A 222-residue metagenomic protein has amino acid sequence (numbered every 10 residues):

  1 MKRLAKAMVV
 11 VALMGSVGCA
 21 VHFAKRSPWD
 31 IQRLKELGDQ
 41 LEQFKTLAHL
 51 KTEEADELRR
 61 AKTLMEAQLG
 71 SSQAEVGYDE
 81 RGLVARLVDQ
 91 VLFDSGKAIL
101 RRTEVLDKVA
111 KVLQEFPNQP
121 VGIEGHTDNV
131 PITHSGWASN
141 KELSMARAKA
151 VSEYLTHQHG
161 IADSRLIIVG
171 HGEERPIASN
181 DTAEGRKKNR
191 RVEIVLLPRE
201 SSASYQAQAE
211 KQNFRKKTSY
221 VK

Functional and structural regions predicted by a protein language model:
M1-M8: Bacterial N-terminal signal peptides that target proteins for export
G15-G18: C-terminal motif of bacterial Sec signal peptides marking the signal peptidase cleavage site
F23-P120, P198-K222: Periplasmic peptidoglycan-binding/tethering modules of Gram-negative envelope proteins
I99-R101, T127-Y205, E210-K222: Periplasmic OmpA-like peptidoglycan-binding domain that tethers envelope proteins to the cell wall
A110-W137: A short, charged
